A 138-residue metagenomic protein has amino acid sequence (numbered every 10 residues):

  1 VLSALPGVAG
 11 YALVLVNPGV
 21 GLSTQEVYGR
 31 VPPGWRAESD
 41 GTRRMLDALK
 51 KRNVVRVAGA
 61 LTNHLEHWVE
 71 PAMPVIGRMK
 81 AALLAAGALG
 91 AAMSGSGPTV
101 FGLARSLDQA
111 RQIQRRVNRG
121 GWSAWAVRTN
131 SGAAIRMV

Functional and structural regions predicted by a protein language model:
L2-G90, R105-R111, R115-V117, W122 (+1 more regions): Conserved, helical-rich catalytic subdomain that frames metal- and/or nucleotide-binding sites in enzyme alpha/beta
M93-L107: N-terminal pre-core extensions flanking Radical SAM catalytic domains
